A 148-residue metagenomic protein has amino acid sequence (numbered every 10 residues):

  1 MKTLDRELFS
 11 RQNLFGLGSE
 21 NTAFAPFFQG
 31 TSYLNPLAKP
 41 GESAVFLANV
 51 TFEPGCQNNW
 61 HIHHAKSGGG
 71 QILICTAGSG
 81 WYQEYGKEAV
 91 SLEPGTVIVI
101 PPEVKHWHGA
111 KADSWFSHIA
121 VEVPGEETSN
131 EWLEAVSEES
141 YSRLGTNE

Functional and structural regions predicted by a protein language model:
M1-F46, N130-E148: A short, N-terminal "cap"/entry segment at the start of jelly-roll beta-barrel domains of the cupin/DSBH fold
A48, H61-I62, Q71, E88 (+1 more regions): Short, conserved secondary-structure segments in the cores of folded domains
N49-E53, H64-Y82, V121-P124: Short, conserved beta-strand element in jelly-roll/cupin
N59-H61, Y82-Q83, I100, K105-A112: Short beta-strand His + acidic residue motifs that chelate non-heme Fe in jelly-roll/DSBH and cupin folds
I72, V99, D113-W132: A short hydrophobic beta-strand segment most commonly corresponding to one strand of the jelly-roll/cupin
G86-E103: Short acidic-glycine-tyrosine-enriched beta hairpin
